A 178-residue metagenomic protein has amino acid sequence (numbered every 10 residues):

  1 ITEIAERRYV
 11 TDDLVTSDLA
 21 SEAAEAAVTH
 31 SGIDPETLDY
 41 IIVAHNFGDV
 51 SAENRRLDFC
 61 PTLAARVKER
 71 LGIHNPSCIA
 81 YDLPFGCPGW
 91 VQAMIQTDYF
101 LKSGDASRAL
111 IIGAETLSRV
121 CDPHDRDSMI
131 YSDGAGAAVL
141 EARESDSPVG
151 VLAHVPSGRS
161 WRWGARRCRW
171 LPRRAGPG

Functional and structural regions predicted by a protein language model:
I1-D13, H124-G178: Condensing-enzyme catalytic core mediating Claisen C-C bond formation in acyl metabolism
I1-D18, V50-R108: Conserved catalytic cysteine-centered active-site region of acyl-thioester-dependent Claisen-condensing enzymes
I1-N46, V50, R174-G178: Conserved active-site "lid/cap" helical segment
H30-D39, L71-I79, L101-A114, S145-D146: Structural signature of cysteine-dependent C-C bond-forming condensing enzymes
A44-D49, P84-G89, G113-S118, S157-R159: Acidic, glycine-rich active-site loops and adjacent beta-strand->loop/helix elements that engage anionic groups
A44-N46, L71, G113-E115, D133-G134 (+2 more regions): Fold-independent oxyanion-binding glycine-rich loops and adjacent beta-strand/coil segments at enzyme active sites
A52-E53, C121-D122, W163: Short glycine-/acidic-enriched loop or helix-start segments at secondary-structure transitions that form or flank
K102-G136: Flexible, glycine-rich active-site loops centered on histidine and acidic residues that chelate a metal or position
